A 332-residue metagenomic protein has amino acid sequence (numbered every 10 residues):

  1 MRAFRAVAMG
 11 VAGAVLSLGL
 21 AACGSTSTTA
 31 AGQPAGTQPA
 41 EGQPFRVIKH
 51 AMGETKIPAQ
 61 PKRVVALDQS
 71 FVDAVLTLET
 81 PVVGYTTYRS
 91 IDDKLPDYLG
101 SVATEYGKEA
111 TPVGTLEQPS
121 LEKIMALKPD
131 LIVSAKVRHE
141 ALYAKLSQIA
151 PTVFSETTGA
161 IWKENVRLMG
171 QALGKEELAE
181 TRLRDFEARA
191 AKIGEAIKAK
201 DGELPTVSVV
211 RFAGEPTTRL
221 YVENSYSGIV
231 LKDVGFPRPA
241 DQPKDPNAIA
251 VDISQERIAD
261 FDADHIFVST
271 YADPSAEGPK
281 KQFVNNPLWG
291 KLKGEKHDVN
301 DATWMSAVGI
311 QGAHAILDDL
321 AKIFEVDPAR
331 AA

Functional and structural regions predicted by a protein language model:
R2-S70, L178-S208, T270-P279, D301 (+1 more regions): Bacterial Sec-exported substrate-binding components of ABC uptake systems
M52, V113-L121, D245-S254: Short helix-initiation/N-cap motifs at beta->coil->alpha
K62, D73-L76, E122, A126 (+11 more regions): Solvent-exposed, polar/charged alpha-helical surfaces in well-ordered, non-transmembrane soluble domains, broadly
V72-K123: A short, structured surface patch at a secondary-structure boundary
T77, Y143-E180, P279-D298: Charged, glycine-enriched surface loops/patches that mediate electrostatic binding to polyanionic ligands
L121-K123, K128-V133, P151, A263-D264: Proline-aspartate-enriched helix->loop->beta-strand connector
T218-A250: Alpha-helical, coiled-coil/dimerization segments enriched in small aliphatic residues
F261-A332: Structured C-terminal subdomain patch of bacterial secreted/periplasmic proteins
